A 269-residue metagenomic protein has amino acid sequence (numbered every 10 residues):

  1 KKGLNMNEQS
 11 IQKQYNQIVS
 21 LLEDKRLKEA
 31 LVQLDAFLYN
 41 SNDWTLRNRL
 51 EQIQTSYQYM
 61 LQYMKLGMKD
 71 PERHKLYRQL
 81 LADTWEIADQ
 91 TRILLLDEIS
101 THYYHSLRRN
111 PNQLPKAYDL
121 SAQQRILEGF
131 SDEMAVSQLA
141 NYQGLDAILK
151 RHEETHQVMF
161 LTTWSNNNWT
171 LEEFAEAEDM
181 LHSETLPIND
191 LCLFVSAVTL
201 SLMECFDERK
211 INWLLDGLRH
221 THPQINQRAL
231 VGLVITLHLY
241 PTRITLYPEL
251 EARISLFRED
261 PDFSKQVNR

Functional and structural regions predicted by a protein language model:
K1-N5: Short, Lys/Arg-enriched N-terminal segments with co-localized hydrophobic residues within the first ~10-30 amino acids
N7-Q138, R151-T155: Extended, helix-rich scaffolding/adaptor regions
Q14, L230-L233: TPR repeat positional signature
L31, F194-V195, L230: Hydrophobic core positions within HEAT/HEAT-like alpha-solenoid repeats
A122-H220, T236-T245: Alpha-helical solenoid scaffolds in large eukaryotic transport, assembly, and signaling factors
L191, N226-Q227: Residue-level detector of extended alpha-helical repeat arrays and alpha-solenoid scaffolds
N212-W213, I244-R258: Alpha-helical repeat scaffolds
D260-R269: Extended acidic/polar alpha-helical scaffold segments
